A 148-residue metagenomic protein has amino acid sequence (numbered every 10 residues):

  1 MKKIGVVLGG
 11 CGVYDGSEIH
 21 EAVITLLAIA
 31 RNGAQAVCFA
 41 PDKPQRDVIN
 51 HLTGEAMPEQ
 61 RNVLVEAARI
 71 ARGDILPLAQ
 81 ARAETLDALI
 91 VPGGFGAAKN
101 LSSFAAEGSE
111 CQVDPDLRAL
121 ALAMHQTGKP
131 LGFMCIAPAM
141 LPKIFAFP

Functional and structural regions predicted by a protein language model:
M1-M124, A139-P148: Extended, subdomain-level signal for the structured scaffold at the beginning of enzyme domains
M134-I136: Short, thiol/selenol-centered motifs that function as redox-active sites or metal-ligating centers
